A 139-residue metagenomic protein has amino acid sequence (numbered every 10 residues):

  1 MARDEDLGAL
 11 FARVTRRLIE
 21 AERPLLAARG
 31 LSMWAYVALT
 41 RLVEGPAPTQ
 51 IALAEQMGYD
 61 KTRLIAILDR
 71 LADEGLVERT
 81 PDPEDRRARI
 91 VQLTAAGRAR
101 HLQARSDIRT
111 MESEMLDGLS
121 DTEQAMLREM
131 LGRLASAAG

Functional and structural regions predicted by a protein language model:
M1-R29, D117: N-terminal leader segment of winged-helix/HTH proteins
F11, L39-L42, L131: Hydrophobic structural patches
R16, E20-R63: N-terminal helix-turn-helix DNA-binding core of bacterial DNA-binding proteins
I19, A47, I51, D69-G132: Charged, amphipathic alpha-helical coiled-coil/dimerization segments
A66: Conserved alpha-helix in the HATPase_c
S136-G139: Short, charged, intrinsically disordered terminal tails
